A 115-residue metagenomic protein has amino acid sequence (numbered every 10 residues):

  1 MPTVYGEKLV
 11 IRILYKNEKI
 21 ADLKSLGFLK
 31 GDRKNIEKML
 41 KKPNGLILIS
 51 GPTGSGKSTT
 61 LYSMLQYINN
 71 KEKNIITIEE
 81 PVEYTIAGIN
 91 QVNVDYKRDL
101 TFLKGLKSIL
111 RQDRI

Functional and structural regions predicted by a protein language model:
M1-S55, T60: N-terminal "pre-motor" subdomain/linker immediately upstream of P-loop NTPase catalytic cores
N35-I47, T53, S58-I115: Switch/coupling sub-region of P-loop NTPases
